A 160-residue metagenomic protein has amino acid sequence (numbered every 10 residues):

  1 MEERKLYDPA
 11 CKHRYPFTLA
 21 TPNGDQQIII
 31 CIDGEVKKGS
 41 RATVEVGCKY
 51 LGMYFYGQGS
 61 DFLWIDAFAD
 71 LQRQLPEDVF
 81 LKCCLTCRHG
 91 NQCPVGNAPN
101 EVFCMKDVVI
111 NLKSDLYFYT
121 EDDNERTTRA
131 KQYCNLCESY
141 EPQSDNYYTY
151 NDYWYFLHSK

Functional and structural regions predicted by a protein language model:
M1-K160: Cysteine-centered metal-binding/redox modules
